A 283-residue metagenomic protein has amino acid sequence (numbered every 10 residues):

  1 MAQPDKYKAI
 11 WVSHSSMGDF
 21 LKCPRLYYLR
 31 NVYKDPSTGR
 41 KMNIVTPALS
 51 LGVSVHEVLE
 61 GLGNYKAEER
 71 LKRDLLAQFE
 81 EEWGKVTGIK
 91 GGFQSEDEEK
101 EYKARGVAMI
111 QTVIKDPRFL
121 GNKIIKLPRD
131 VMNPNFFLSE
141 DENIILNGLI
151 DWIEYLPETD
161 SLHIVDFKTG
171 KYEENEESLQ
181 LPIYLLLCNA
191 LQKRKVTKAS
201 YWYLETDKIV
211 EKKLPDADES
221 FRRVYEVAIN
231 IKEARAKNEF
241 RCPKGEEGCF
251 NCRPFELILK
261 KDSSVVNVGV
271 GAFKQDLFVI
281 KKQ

Functional and structural regions predicted by a protein language model:
M1-Q283: RecB-family 4Fe-4S metal-dependent nuclease core
